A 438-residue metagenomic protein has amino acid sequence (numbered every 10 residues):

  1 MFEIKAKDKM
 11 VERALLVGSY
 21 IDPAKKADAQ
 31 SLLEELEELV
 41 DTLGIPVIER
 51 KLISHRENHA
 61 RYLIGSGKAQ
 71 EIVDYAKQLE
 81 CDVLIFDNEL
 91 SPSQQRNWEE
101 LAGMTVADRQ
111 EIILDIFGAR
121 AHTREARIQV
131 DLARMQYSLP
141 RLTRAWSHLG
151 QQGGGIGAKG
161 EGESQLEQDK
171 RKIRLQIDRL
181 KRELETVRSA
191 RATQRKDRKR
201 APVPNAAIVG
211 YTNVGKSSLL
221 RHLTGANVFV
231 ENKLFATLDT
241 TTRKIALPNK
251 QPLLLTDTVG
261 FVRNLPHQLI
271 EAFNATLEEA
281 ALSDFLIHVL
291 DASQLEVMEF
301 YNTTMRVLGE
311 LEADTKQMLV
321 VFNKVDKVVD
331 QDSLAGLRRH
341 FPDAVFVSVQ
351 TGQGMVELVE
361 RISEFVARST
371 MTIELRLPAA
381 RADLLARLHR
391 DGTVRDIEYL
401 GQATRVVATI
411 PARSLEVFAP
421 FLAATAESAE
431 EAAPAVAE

Functional and structural regions predicted by a protein language model:
M1-R109, I113-L114, A423-E438: N-terminal accessory targeting/assembly segments
F2-A6, Q30-E34, E57-D74, D239-T240 (+2 more regions): Switch II of P-loop NTPase G domains
D8-A14, H148-F285: Conserved G1/Walker A P-loop phosphate-binding module
Y20-A24, H55-E57, E89-P92, E111-L114 (+6 more regions): Conserved nucleotide-binding/hydrolysis micro-motifs of P-loop NTPases
P23-D28, E57-Y62, R120-R127, S164-Q165 (+4 more regions): Flexible beta-alpha connector loops of hexameric P-loop NTPases
L33-T42, V73-Q78, N88-M104, K250-Q251 (+1 more regions): Conserved C-terminal guanine-recognition region of P-loop GTPase G domains, centered on the G4
G103-G154, E161, D314-L319, V325-A379 (+2 more regions): Canonical P-loop GTPase G-domain recognition
F365-S414: Long, well-ordered amphipathic alpha-helical subdomains in the mid-to-C-terminal portions of large enzyme subunits
